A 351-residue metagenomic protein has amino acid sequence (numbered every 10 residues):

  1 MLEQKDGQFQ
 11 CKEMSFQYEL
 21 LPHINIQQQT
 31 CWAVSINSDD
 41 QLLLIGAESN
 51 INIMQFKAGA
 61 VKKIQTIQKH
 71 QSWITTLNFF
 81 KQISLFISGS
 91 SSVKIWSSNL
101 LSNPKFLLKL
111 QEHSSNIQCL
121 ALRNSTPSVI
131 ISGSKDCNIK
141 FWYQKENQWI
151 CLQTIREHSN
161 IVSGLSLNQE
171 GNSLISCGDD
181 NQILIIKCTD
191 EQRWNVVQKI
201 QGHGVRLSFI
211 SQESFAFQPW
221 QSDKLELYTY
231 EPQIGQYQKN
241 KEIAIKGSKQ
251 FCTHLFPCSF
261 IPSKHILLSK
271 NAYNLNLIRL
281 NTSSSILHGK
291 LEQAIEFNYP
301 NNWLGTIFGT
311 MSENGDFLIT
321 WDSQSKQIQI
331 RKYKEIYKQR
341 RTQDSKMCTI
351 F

Functional and structural regions predicted by a protein language model:
M1-F351: WD40-repeat beta-propeller superdomains and closely related acidic/aromatic-rich repeat-like regions
